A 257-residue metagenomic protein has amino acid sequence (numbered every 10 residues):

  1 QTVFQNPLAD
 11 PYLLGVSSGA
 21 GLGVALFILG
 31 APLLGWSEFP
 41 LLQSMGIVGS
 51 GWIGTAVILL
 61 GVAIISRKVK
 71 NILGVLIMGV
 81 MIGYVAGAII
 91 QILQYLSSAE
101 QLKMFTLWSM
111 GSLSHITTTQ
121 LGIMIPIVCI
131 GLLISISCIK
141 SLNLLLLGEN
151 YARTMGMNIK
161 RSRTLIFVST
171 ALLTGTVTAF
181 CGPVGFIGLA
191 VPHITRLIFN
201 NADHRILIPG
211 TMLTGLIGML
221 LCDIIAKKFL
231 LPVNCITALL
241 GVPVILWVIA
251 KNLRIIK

Functional and structural regions predicted by a protein language model:
Q1-K257: Alpha-helical transmembrane segments in inner-membrane proteins
